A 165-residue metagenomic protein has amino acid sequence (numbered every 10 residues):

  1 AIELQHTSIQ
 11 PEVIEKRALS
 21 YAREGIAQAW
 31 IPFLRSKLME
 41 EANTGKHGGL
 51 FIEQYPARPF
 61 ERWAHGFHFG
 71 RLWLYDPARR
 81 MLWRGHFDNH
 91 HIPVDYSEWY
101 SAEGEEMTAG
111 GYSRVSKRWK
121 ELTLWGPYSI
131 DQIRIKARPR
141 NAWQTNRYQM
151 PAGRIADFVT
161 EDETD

Functional and structural regions predicted by a protein language model:
A1-Q10, Y21: Conserved catalytic cores of phosphodiester-cleaving nucleases, focusing on short active-site segments
H6-I9, F33-K37: Short acidic/polar capping segments at secondary-structure boundaries
Q10-P11, I133: Alpha-helical interaction segments
E12-E15, E41: A short, polar/proline- and glycine-enriched secondary-structure boundary/capping micro-motif
I14-I26: Short, charged, amphipathic alpha-helix that recurs within catalytic cores of restriction-modification and other
A27-P32: Short hydrophobic alpha-helical runs that function as membrane-insertion/retention elements
S36-D165: Non-catalytic C-terminal interaction segments of nucleic acid-processing enzymes
